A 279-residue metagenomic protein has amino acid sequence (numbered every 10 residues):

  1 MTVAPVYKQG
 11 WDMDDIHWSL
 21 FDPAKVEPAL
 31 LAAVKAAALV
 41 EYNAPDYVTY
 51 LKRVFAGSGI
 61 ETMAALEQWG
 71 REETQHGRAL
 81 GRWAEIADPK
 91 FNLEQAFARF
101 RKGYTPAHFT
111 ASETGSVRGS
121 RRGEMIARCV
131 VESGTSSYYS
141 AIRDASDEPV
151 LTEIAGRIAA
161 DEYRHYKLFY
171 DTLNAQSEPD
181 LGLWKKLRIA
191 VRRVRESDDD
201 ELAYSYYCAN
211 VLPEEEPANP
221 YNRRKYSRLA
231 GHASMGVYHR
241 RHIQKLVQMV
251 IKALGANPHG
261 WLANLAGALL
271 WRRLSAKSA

Functional and structural regions predicted by a protein language model:
M1-A279: Non-heme di-metal
